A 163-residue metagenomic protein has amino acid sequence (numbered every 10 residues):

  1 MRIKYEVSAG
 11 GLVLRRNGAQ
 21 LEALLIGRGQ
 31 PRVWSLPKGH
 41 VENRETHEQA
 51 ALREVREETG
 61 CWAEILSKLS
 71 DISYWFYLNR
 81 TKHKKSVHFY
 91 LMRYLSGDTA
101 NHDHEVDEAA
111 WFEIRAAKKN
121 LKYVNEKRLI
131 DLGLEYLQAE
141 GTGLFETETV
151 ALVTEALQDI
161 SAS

Functional and structural regions predicted by a protein language model:
M1-L36: N-terminal strand-loop-strand
R15-Q20, K38-E42, R80-T81, T154-D159: Short acidic/polar alpha-helix capping motifs at helix-coil junctions
R16, L95, E135: Residue-level marker of positions within ordered structural domains that often coincide with functionally constrained
H40, A51-R53, K82, Y136-A139 (+1 more regions): Short, charged/polar low-complexity linear motifs in solvent-exposed/disordered segments
V41-R128, D159-A162: Unchanged
K119, V124-S163: Charged phosphate-binding loop/patch that engages nucleotide di/tri-phosphates or the phosphate backbone of nucleic
